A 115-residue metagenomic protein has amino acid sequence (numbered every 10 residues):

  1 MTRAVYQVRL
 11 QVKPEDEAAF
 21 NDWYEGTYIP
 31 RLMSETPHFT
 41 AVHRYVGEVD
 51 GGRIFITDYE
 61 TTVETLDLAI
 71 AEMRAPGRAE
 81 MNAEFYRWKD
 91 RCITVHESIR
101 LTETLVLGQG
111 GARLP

Functional and structural regions predicted by a protein language model:
M1-P115: Macromolecular interaction modules
